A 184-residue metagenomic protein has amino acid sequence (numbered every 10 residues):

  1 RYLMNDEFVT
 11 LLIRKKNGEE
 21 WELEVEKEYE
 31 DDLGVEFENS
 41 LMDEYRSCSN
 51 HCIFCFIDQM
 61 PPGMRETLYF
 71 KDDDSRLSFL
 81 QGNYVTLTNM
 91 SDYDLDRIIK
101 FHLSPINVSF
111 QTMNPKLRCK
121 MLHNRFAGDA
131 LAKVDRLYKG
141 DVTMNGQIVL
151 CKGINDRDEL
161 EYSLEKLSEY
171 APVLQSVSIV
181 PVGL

Functional and structural regions predicted by a protein language model:
R1-L12: PDZ domains, with a preference for the canonical peptide-binding region formed by the helix
T10-L12, E22, N107: Beta-strand secondary-structure signal
R14-K16: Beta-strand-rich extracellular modules
G18-E20, K27-V173, P181-L184: Conserved Radical SAM active-site core
